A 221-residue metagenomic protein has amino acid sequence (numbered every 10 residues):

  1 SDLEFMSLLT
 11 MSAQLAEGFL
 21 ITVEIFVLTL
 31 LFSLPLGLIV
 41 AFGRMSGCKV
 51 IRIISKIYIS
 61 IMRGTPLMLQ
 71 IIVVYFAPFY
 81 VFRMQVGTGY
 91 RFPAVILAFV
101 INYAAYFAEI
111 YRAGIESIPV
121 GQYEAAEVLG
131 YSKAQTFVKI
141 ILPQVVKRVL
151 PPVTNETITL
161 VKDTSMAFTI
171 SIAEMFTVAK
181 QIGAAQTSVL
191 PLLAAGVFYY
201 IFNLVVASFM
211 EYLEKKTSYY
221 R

Functional and structural regions predicted by a protein language model:
S1-R221: Transmembrane alpha-helices and adjacent helix-loop boundaries
